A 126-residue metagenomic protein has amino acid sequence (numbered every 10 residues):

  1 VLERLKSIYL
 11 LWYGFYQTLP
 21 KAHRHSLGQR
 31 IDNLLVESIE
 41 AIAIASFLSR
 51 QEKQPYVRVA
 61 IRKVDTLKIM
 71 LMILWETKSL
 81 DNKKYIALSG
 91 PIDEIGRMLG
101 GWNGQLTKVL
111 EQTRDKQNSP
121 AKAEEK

Functional and structural regions predicted by a protein language model:
V1-K126: Amphipathic alpha-helical assembly/interaction segments
